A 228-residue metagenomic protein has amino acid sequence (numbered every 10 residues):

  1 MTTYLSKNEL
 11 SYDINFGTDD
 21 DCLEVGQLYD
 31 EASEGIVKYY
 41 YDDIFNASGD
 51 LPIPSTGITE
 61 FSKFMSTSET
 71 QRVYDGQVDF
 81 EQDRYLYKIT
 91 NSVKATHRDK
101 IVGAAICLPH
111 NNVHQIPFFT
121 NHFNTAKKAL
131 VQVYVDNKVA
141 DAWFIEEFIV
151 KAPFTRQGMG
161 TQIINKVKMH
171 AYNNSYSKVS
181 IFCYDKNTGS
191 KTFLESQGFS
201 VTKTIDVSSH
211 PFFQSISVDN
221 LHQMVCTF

Functional and structural regions predicted by a protein language model:
M1-L23, Q27, E31-G49, C226-F228: Conserved N-terminal entry element of GNAT/NAT acetyltransferase domains
S33-D79: Conserved GNAT-fold acetyl-CoA-binding loop/helix
T56-R72, E81-K94, H110-Q115, F144: A short helix-loop-beta-strand connector motif used in the catalytic cores of GNAT acetyltransferases and, in some
I89-A105: Conserved beta-hairpin
I106-W143, E147: Conserved acyl-donor/pantetheine-binding loop and adjacent beta-alpha core of acyl/acetyltransferases and related
A142-W143, A171-F182: Conserved GNAT acetyl-CoA-binding A-motif
V150, R156-N173, T192, S196: Conserved acetyl-CoA-binding loop-helix of GNAT-fold acetyltransferases
Y184-K191, E195-Q197, V207-F228: C-terminal "cap" of GNAT-fold acetyltransferases
